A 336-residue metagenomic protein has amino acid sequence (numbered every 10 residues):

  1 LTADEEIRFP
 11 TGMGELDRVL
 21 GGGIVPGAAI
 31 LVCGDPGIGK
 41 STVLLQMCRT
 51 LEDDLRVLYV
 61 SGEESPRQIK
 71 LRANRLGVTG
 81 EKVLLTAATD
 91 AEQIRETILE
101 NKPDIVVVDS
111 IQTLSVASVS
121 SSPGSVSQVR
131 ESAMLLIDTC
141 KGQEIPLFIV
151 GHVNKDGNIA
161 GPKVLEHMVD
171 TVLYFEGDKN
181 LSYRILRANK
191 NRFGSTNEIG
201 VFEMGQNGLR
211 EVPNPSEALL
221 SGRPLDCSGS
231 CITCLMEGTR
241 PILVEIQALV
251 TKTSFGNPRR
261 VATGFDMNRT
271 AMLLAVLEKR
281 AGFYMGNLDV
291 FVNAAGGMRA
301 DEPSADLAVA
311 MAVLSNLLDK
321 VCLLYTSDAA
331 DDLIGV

Functional and structural regions predicted by a protein language model:
L1, E100-N101, Q112, G177-D266: Conserved P-loop NTPase
L1-L76, R95, L99: The Walker A/P-loop phosphate-binding site
E6, E81-A87, A117-R130, P258-D266 (+1 more regions): Flexible beta-alpha connector loops of hexameric P-loop NTPases
V60-D104, S110-V119: Nucleotide-state-sensitive switch-loop elements of NTP-binding domains
V107, P146-G151: Structural recognition of the conserved hydrophobic beta-strand(s) that form the central parallel beta-sheet of P-loop
Q128-F148: Substrate-engagement module of ASCE P-loop NTPases
V164-Y174: A short helix-turn-beta junction within AAA+ P-loop NTPase domains corresponding to the substrate/partner-engaging
Y325-A330: Conserved small/polar residues in nucleotide/adenosyl-binding loops
